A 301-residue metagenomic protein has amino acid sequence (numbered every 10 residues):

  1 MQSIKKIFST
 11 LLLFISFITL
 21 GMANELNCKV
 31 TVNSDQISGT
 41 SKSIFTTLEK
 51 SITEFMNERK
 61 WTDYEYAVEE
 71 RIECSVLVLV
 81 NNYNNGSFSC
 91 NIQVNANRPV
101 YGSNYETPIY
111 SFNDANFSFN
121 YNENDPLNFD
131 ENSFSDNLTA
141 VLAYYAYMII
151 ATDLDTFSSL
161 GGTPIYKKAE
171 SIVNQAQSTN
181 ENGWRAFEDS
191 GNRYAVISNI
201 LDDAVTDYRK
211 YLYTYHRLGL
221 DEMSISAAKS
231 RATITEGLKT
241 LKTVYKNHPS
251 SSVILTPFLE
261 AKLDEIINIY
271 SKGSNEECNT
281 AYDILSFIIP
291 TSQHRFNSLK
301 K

Functional and structural regions predicted by a protein language model:
M1-L11: Bacterial N-terminal signal peptides that target proteins for export
S9-T19: Bacterial N-terminal signal peptides
N24-S89, V100-G102: Start-of-domain marker
T31, R217-K301: A cross-kingdom marker for long, charged
T53-W61, A151-D155, I267, S271: Sec-exported extracytoplasmic/periplasmic mature domains
G86-A195: Acidic/His-rich structured neighborhood in mature extracellular/periplasmic domains
G161-S251: Flexible, glycine-rich surface segments
